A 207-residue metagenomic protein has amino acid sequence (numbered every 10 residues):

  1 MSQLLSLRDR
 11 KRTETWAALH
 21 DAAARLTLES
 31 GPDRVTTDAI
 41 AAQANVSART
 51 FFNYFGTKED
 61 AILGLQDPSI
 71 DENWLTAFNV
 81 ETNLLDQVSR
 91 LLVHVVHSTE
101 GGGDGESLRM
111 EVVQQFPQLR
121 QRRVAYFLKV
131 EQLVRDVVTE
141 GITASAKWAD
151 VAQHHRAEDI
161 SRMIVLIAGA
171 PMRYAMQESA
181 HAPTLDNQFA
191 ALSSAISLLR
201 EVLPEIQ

Functional and structural regions predicted by a protein language model:
M1-Q43, E72-N73: Basic, helix-initiating cap at the start of DNA-binding domains
M1-T13, A146-A149, Q153, A157 (+2 more regions): N-terminal intrinsically disordered/low-complexity leader segments
S6, G31-P32, V46, T50-L63: HTH DNA-binding helix-turn interface
D21, R90, D136, L166-A170 (+1 more regions): Short, residue-level hotspots on alpha-helical faces of the histone-fold and other alpha-helical interaction modules
A24-E29, I62-E111: Amphipathic alpha-helical linker/stalk segments
S69, D104-V134, H154: Short secondary-structure transition hinges
P117-K147, D159-L166: Amphipathic alpha-helical packing segments from all-alpha helical-bundle domains
D136, E140, Q177-Q207: C-terminal peripheral helix-coil segments that are non-catalytic and often amphipathic
